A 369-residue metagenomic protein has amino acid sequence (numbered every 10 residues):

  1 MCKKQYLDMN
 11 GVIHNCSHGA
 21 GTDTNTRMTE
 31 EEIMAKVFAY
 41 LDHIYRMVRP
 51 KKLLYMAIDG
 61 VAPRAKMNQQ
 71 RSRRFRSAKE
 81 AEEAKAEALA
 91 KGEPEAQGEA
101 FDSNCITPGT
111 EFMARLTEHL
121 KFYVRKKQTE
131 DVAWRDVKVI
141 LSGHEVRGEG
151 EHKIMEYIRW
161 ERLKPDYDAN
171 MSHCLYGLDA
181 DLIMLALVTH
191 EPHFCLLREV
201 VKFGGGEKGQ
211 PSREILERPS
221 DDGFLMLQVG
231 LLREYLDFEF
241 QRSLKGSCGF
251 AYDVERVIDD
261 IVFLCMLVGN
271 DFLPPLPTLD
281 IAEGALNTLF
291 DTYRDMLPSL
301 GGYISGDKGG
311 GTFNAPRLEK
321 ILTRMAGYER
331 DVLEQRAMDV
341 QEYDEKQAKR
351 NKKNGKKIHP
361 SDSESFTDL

Functional and structural regions predicted by a protein language model:
M1-L369: Noncatalytic, typically N-terminal accessory segments of nucleic acid-processing enzymes and closely related
